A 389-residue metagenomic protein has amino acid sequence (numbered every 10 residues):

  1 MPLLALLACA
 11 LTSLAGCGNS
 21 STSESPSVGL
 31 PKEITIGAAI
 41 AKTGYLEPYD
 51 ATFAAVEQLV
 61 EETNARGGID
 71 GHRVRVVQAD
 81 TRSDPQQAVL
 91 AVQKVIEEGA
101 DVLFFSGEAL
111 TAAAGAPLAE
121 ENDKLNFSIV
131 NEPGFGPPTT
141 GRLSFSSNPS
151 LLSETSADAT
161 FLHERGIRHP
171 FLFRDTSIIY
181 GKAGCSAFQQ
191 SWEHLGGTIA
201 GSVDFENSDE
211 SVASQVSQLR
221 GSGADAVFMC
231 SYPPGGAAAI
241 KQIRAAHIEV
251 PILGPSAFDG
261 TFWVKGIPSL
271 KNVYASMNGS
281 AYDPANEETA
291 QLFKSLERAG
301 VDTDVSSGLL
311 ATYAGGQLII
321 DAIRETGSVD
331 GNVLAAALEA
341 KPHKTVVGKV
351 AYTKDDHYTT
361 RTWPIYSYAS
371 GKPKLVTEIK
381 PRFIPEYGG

Functional and structural regions predicted by a protein language model:
T12-G16: C-terminal motif of bacterial Sec signal peptides marking the signal peptidase cleavage site
G18-S25, P48-A54, I69-F135, F205-E210 (+1 more regions): Beta-alpha junction/loop-to-helix N-cap segments that form part of ligand/metal-binding clefts
P26-E57, A79-P85, E108, F173-K182 (+2 more regions): Extracytoplasmic "Venus flytrap"
V95-G107, F127-I129, F171-R174, V203 (+4 more regions): Periplasmic-binding protein-like
P117-N122, C185-N278: Extracellular/periplasmic bilobed ligand-binding domains
S144-D204, A226, I319: An alpha-beta-alpha
I240-Y313, R324, P373-L375, I379-G388: Extracellular/periplasmic periplasmic-binding protein-like sensory domains
R298-L309, I320-L375: Segments of small-molecule ligand-sensing domains
